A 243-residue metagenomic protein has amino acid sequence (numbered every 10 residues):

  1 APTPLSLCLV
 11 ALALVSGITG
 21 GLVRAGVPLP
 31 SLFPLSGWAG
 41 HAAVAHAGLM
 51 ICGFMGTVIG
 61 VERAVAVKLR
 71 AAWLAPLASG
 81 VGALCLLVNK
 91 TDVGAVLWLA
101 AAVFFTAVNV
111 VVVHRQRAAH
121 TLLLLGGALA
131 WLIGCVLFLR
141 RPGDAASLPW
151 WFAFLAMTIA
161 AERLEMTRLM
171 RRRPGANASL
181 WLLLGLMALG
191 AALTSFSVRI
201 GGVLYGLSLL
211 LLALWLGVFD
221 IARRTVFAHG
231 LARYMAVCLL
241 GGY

Functional and structural regions predicted by a protein language model:
A1-Y243: Hydrophobic alpha-helical transmembrane segments of multi-pass integral membrane proteins
